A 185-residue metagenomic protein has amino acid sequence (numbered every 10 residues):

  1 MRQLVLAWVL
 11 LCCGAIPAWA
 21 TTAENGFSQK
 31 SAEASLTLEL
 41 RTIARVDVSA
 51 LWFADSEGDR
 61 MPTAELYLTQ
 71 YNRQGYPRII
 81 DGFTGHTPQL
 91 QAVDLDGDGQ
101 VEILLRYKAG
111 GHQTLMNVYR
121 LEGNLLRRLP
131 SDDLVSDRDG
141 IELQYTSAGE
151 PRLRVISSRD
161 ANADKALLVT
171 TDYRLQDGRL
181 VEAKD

Functional and structural regions predicted by a protein language model:
R2-I43, S56, N124-L134, R138-D185: Acidic, small-residue rich beta-repeat scaffolds with periodic aromatic anchors
A18-T87: Terminal domain-start segments
L38-W52, D94-Y107, A148-I156: Acidic/hydrophobic-patterned starts of short beta strands in beta-sheet-rich repeat architectures
F53-R60, D81, Y107-G110, D160-K165: Short consensus segments that form the blades of beta-propeller domains, in both extracellular/periplasmic
R60-E65, G111-Y119, A163-T171: Structural motif
T69, Y119-L121, Y173-L175: Hydrophobic/aromatic beta-strand positions that recur at structurally equivalent sites within the blades
T87-L90, R138-G140: Conserved positions at the start
Q100-S131: Long, charged/polar, surface-exposed segments that mediate recognition or autoinhibition
